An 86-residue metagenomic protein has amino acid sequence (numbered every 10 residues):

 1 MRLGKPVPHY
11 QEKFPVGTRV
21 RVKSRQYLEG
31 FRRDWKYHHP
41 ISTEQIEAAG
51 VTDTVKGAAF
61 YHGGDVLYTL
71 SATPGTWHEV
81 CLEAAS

Functional and structural regions predicted by a protein language model:
R2-S86: Basic/aromatic-rich interaction segments and small domains that mediate binding to polyanionic partners
